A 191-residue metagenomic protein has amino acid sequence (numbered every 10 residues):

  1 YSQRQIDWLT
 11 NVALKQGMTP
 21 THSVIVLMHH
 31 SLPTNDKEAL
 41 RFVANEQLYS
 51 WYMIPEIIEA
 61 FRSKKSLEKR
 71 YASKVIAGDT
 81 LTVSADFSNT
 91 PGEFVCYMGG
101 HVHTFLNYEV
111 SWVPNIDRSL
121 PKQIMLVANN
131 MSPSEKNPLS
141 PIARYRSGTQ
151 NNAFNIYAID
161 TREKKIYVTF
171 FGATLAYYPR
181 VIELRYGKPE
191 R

Functional and structural regions predicted by a protein language model:
Y1-T21, A44-W51, V181-R185: Binuclear metal-dependent hydrolase catalytic cores centered on His/Asp/Glu-rich metal-binding motifs
L14-K37: Short acidic, glycine-rich surface-loop motifs adjacent to enzyme active sites
Q16, P20-S23, S119-I124, T161-I166: Beta-strand-turn-beta hairpins that frame and shape the catalytic cleft of phosphate-ester-processing enzymes
L27-L32, H101-V102, F171-G172: Short, well-ordered beta-to-alpha junction loops that form the rim of enzyme active sites and present histidine/acidic
P33-K37, F105-Y108, S134-K136, A176-Y178: Short catalytic/ligand-binding loop motif for oxyanion handling, primarily in non-cytosolic enzymes, centered on
T34, S119, Q123-V127, V181-E190: A short, hydrophobic/aromatic-rich structural module that often spans a beta strand with its adjoining loop
F42-T161: Conserved beta-sheet core of the metallophosphoesterase superfamily
N137-R191: A short C-terminal boundary segment appended to hydrolase-like catalytic domains
